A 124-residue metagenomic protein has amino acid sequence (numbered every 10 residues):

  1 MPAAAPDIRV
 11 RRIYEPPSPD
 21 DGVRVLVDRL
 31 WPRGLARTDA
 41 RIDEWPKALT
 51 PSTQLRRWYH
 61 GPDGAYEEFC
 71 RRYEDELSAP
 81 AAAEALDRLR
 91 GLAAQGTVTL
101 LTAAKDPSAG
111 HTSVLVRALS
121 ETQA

Functional and structural regions predicted by a protein language model:
M1-A124: Residues lining hydrophobic/aromatic ligand-binding pockets adjacent to catalytic sites
